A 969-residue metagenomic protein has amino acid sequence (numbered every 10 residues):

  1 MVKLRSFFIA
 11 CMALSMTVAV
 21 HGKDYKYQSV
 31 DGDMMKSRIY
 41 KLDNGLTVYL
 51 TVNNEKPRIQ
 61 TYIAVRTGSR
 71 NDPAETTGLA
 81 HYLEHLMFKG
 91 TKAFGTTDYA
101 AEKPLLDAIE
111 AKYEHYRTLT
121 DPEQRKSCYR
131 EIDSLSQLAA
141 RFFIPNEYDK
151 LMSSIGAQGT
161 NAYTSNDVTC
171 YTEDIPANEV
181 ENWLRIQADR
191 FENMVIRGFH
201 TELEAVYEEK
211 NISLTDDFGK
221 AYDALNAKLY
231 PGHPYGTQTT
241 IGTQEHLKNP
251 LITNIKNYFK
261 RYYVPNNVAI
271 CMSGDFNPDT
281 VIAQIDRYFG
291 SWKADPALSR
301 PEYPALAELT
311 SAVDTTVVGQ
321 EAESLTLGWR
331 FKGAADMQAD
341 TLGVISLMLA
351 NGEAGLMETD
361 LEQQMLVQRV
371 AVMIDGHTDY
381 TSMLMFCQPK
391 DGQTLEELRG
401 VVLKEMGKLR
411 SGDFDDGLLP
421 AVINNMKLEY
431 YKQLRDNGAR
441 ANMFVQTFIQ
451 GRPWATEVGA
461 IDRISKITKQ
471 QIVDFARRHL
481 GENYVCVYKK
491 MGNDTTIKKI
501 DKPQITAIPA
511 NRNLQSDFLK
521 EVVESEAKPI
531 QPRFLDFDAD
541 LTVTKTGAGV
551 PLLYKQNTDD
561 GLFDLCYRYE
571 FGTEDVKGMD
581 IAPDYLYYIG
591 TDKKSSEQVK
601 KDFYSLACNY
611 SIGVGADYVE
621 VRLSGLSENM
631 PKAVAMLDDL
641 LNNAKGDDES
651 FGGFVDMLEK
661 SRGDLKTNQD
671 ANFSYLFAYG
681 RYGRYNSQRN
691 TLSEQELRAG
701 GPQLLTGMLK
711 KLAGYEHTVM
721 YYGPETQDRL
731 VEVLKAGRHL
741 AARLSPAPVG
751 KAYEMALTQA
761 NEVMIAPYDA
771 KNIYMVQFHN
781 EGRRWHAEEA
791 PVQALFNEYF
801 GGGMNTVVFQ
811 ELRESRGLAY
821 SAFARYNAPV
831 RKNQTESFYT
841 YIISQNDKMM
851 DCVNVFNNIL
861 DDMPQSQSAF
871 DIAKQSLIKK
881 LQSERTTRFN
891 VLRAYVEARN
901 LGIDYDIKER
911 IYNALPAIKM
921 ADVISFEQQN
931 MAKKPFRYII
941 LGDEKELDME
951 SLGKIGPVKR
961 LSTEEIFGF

Functional and structural regions predicted by a protein language model:
M1-K23: Bacterial Sec-dependent N-terminal signal peptides
V18-F143, T172-A177, E181-M194, K256-R261 (+12 more regions): His/Glu-rich zincin catalytic helix
T51, K56-S69, G78-L79, T96-D189 (+15 more regions): M16 family metallopeptidases and their MPP-like homologs
K89, A140-E147, S153-S154, I196-F199 (+4 more regions): Peptidyl-prolyl cis-trans isomerase
G198-L203, G219-K220, A224-N226, T237-Q238 (+4 more regions): Hydrophobic, small-residue-rich alpha-helical packing segments that form membrane-like cores
Y207-L214: Carboxylate/His-rich catalytic cores and anion/metal-binding grooves
T468-D474, L704, A917-S925: A short, acidic, amphipathic alpha-helical segment used as a generic capping/interface helix at domain edges
